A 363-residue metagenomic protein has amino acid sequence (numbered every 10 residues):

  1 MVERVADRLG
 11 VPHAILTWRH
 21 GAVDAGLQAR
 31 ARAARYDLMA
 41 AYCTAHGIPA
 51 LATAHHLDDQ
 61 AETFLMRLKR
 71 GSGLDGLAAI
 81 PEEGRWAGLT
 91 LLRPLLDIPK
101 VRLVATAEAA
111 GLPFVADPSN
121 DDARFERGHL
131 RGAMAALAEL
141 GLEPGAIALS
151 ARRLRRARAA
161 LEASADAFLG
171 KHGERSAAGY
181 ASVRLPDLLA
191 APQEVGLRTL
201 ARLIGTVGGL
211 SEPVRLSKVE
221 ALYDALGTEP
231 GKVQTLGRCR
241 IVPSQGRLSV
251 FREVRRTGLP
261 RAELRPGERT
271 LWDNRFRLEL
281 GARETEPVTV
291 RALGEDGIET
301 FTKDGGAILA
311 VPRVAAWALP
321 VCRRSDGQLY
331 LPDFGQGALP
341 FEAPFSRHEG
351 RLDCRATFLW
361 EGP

Functional and structural regions predicted by a protein language model:
M1-E139: Core alpha/beta nucleotide-donor-binding catalytic domains of modification enzymes
E3, Y36-A40, R131, A148 (+3 more regions): Generic alpha-helical structural signal
W18-H20, A34, G84-A87, R152-P363: AMP-forming adenylation/ATP pyrophosphatase catalytic core
T53, P118, D122, A146 (+2 more regions): Short, surface-exposed helix-loop/turn micro-motifs enriched in polar/charged residues
E62-T63, R127-R131, G145-A148, E194-A201: Non-catalytic, well-ordered alpha-helical scaffold segments
N120-F125, G145-R155: Internal, active-site/partner-interface "lid" segment
L137-I147: Inter-helical turn/loop segments and adjacent helix faces that build the functional surface of alpha-helical bundle
